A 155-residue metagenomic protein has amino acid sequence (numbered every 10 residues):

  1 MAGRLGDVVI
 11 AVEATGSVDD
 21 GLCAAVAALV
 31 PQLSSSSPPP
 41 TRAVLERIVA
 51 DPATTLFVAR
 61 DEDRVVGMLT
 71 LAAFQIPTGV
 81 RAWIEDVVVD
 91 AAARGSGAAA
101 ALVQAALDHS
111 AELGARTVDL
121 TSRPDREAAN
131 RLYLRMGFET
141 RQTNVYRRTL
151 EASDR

Functional and structural regions predicted by a protein language model:
M1-D20, A24, E151-R155: Conserved N-terminal entry element of GNAT/NAT acetyltransferase domains
A27-P39: Helix-loop element at the rim of GNAT/NAT acetyltransferase active sites that forms part of the acceptor-substrate
S37-L56: Active-site rim helix/loop that mediates acceptor-substrate recognition in acyltransferases
V58, R64-A73, W83, V88: Conserved beta-strand in the GNAT
F74-I84, R94, R141: A conserved beta-turn-beta hairpin within the catalytic core of GNAT-like acetyltransferases that forms part
V89, G95-D108, R131-M136: Conserved acetyl-CoA-binding loop-helix of GNAT-fold acetyltransferases
A100, P124-R148: Conserved active-site alpha-helix within GNAT-family acetyltransferase domains
S110-S122: Conserved GNAT acetyl-CoA-binding A-motif
